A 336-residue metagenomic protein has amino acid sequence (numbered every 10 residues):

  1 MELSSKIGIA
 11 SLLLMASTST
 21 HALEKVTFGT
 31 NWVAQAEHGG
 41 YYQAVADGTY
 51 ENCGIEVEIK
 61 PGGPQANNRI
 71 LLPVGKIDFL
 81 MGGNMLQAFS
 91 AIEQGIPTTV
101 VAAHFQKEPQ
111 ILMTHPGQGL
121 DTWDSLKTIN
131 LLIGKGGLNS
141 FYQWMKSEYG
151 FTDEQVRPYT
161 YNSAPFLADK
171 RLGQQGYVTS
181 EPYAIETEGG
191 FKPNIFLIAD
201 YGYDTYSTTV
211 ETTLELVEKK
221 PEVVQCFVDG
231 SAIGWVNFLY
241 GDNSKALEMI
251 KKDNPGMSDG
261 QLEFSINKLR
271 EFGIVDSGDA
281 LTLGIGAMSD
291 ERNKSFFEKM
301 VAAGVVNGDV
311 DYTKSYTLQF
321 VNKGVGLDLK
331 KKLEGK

Functional and structural regions predicted by a protein language model:
M1-G8: Bacterial N-terminal signal peptides that target proteins for export
A16-S19: N-terminal signal peptide c-region/cleavage motif recognized by signal peptidases
L23-G176, F196: Short, glycine-/small- and polar/acidic-enriched structural segments that line small-molecule recognition paths
A44-D47, C53, L71, G75 (+9 more regions): Structured segments of extracytoplasmic/periplasmic soluble domains in secreted or envelope-associated proteins
E58-I59, A66-N67, A199-D200, E263-R270 (+1 more regions): Short linear loop/turn motifs
L86, Y161-D259: Pocket-lining segment of extracytoplasmic ligand-binding domains
K220-V306: Secondary-structure end/capping motifs
N293-K336: Conserved C-terminal helix/tail region of periplasmic/extracytoplasmic solute-binding proteins
